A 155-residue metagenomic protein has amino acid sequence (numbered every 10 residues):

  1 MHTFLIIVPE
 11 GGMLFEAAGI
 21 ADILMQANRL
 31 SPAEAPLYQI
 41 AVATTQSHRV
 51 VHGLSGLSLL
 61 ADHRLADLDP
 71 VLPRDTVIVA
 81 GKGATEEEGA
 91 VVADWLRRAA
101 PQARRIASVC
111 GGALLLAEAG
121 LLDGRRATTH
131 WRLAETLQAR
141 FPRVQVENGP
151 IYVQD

Functional and structural regions predicted by a protein language model:
M1-I106, L115-E118: Extended, subdomain-level signal for the structured scaffold at the beginning of enzyme domains
D123-V153: A conserved active-site-flanking secondary-structure segment within enzyme catalytic domains
